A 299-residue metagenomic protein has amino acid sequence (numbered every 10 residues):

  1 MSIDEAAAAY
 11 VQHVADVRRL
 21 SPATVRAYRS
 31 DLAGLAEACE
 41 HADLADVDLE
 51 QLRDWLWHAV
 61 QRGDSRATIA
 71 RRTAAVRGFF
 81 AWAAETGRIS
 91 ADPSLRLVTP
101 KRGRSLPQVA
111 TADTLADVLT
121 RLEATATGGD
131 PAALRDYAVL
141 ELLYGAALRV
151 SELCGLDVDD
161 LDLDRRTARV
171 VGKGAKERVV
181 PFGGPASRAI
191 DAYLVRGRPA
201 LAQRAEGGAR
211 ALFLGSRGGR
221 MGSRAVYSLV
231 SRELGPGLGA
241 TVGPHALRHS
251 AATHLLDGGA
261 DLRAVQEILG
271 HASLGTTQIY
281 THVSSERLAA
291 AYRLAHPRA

Functional and structural regions predicted by a protein language model:
M1-A299: Conserved catalytic core of the tyrosine transesterase superfamily
